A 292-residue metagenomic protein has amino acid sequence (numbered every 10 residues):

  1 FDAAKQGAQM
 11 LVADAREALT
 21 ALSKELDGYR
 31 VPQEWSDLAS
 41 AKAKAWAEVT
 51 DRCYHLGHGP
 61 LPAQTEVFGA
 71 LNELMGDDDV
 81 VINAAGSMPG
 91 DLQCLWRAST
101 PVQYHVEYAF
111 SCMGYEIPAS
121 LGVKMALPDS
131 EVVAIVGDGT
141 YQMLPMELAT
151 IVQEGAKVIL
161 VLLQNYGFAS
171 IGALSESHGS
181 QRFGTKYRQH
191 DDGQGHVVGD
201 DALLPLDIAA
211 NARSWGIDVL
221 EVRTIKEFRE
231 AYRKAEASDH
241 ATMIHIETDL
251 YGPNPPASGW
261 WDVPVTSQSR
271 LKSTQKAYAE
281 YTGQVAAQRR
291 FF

Functional and structural regions predicted by a protein language model:
D2-A4, M10-V12, R16-L22, G90-F292: Thiamine diphosphate
G7, A18, K24-L26, V49 (+1 more regions): Conserved catalytic alpha/beta core of Sir2/sirtuin-type deacylases, generalized to analogous enzyme cores that bind
A15-A18, E34, A41, V67 (+2 more regions): Alpha-helical structural motif
L26-R30, E236: Short, hydrophobic alpha-helical segments
Y29-K42, M243: Flexible, glycine/charged-enriched surface loops at secondary-structure junctions
P32, V49, P62-A63, D207 (+1 more regions): A diffuse structural propensity rather than consistent per-protein peaks
L38-A47, D249: A short, charged, Gly/Pro-tolerant segment at domain boundaries
A43-K124: Active-site diphosphate/adenylate-binding microenvironment
